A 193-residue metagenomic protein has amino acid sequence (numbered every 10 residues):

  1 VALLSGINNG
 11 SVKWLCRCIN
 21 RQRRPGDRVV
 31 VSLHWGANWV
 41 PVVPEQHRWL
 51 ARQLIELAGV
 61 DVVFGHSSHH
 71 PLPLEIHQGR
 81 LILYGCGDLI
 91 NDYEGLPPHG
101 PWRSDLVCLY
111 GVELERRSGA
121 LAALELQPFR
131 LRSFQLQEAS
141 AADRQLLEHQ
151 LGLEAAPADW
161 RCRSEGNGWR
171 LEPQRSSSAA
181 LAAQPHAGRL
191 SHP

Functional and structural regions predicted by a protein language model:
V1-P193: Acidic, metal/ion-coordinating pockets
